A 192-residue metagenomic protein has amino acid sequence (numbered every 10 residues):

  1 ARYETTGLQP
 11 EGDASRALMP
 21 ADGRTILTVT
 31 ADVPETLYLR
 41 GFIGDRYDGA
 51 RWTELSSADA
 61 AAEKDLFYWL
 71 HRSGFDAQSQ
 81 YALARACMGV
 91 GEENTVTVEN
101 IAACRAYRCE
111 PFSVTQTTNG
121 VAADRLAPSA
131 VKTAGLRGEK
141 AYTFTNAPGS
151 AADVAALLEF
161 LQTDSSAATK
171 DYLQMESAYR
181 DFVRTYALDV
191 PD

Functional and structural regions predicted by a protein language model:
A1-D192: Helix-boundary/low-complexity linker signature
